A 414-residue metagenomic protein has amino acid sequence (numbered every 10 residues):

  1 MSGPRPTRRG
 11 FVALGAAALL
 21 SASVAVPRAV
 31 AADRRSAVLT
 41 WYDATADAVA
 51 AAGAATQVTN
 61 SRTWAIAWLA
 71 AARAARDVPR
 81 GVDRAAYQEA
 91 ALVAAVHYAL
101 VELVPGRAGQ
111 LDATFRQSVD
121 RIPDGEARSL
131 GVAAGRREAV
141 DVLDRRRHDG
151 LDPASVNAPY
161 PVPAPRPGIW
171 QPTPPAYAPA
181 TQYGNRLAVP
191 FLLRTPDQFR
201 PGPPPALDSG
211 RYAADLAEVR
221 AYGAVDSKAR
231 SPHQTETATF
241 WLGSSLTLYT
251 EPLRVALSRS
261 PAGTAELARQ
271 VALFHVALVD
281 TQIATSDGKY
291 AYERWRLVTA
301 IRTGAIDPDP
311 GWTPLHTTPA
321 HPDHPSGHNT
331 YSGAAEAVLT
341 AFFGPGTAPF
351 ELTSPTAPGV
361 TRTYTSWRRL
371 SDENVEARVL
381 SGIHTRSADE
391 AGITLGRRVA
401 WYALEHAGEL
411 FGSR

Functional and structural regions predicted by a protein language model:
M1-A18: N-terminal secretory signal peptides and thylakoid transit peptides that target proteins across membranes
R5-P6, A25, T59, V375: Short alpha-helical segments used as structural interaction elements across diverse proteins
V12, A25-V26, Y331: Intrinsic structural disorder/low-complexity segments
A18, S23-V24, R147, S155: Generic low-complexity, intrinsically disordered sequence content enriched in small uncharged/hydrophobic residues
A22-D33: C-terminal region of N-terminal signal peptides and the immediate post-cleavage residues of exported proteins
A32-R414: Acidic/polar surface patches and capping/hinge elements
